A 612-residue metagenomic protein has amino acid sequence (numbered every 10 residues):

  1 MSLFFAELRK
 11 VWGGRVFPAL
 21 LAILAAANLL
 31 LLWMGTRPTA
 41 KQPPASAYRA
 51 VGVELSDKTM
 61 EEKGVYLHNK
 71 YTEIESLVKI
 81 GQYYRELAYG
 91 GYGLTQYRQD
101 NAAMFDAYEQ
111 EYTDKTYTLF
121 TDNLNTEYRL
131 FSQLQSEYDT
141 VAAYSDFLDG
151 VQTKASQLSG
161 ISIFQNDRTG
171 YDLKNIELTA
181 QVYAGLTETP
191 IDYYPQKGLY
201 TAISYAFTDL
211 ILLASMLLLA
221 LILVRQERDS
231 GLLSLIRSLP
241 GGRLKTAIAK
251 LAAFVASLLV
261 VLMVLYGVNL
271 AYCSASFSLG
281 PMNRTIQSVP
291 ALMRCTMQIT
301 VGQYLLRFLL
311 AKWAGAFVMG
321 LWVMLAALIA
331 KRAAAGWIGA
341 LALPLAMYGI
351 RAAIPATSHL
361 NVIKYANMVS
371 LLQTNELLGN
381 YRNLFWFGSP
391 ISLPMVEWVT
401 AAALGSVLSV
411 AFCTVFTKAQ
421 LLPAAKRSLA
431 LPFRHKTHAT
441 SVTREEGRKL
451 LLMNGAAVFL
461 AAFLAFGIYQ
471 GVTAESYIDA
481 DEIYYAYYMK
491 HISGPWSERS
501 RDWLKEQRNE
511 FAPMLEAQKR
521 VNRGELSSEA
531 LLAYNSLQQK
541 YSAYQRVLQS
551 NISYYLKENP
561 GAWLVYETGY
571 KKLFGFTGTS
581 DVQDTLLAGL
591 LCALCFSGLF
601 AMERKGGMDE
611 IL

Functional and structural regions predicted by a protein language model:
L3-W12, L221-V260, V442-E446, S597-L612: Helix-loop-helix units of permease transmembrane domains in multi-pass membrane transporters, especially ABC
V16, G242-R243, R332-W337: Membrane-helix interface segments
F17, L24-A26, L31-L32, A314-V323 (+3 more regions): Alpha-helical transmembrane segments of multi-pass membrane transporters/translocases
L24-L77, Y83, K154-E227, I248-L328 (+4 more regions): Secretory targeting signals
M34-R37, A333-A366: Transmembrane helix segments
P38-Q157, E475-N551: Membrane-proximal extracellular/periplasmic loop immediately following the first transmembrane helix
S278-T285, P355-T374, A425-A430: Juxtamembrane non-transmembrane "cap" segments at the membrane-aqueous interface of multi-pass membrane proteins
